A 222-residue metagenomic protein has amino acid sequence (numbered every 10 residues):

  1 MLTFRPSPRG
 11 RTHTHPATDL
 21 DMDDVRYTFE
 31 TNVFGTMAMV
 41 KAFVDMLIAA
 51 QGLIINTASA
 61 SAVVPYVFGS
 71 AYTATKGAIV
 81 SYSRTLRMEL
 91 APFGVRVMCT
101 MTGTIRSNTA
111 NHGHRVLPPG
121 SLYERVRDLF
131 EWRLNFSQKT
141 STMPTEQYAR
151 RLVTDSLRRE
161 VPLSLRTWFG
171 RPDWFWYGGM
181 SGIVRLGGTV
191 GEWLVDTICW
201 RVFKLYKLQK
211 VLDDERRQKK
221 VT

Functional and structural regions predicted by a protein language model:
P16-A17, D21-R26, Q51: Substrate-binding pocket helix/loop in short-chain dehydrogenase/reductase
L20, P65-T73, T85: Active-site loop-to-helix junction immediately N-terminal to the catalytic Tyr of the SDR YXXXK motif in Rossmann-fold
M39-F43, Y82-S83: Hydrophobic positions on the long internal alpha-helix of Rossmann-like NAD(P)-dependent oxidoreductase domains
V40, T75-A78: Active-site helix of classical SDR
S59: Residue(s) in the substrate-gating loop at a strand-loop-helix junction that position the organic substrate next
V64, T85-R96: Active-site-adjacent segment of SDR/Rossmann-fold oxidoreductases
P92-G170: SDR active-site lid
